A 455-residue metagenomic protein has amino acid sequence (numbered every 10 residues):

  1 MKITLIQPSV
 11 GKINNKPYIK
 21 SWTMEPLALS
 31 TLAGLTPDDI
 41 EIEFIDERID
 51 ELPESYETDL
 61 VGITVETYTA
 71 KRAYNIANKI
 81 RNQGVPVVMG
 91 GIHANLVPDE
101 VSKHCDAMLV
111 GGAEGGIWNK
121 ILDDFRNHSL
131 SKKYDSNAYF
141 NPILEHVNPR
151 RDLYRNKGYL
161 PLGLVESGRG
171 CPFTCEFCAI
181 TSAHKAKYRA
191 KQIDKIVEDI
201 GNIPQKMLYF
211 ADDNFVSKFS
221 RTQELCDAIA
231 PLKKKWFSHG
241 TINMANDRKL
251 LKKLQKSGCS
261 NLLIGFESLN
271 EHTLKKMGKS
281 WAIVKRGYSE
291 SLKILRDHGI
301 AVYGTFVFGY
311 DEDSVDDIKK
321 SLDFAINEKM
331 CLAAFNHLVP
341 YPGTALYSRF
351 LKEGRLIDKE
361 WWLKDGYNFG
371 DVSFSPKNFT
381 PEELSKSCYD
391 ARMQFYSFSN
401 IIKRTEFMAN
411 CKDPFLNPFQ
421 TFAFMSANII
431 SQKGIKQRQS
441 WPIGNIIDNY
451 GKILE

Functional and structural regions predicted by a protein language model:
M1-P204: Acidic, low-complexity intrinsically disordered segments
K2-L5, E41-F44, H104, D124 (+3 more regions): Radical SAM enzyme core and accessory elements
P8-N14, E100, S220, H272-G278 (+3 more regions): Flexible glycine/acidic-rich beta-alpha junction loops that bind and position SAM and/or redox cofactors in anaerobic
L29, A73, W118, I193-I196 (+5 more regions): Aromatic/hydrophobic pocket-lining residues that form the small-molecule binding cavity in soluble enzyme cores
L35-E43, S291-V302, E328, Q394: A structural motif corresponding to the C-terminal end of an alpha-helix and its immediate exit/capping segment
F44-D46, M89, S238, G304 (+1 more regions): A structural preference for short, hydrophobic beta-strand core positions in alpha/beta folds
P98-K103, L250, E312-N327: Catalytic cores of alpha/beta
V147-Y303, Y310, D323: Radical SAM [4Fe-4S] cluster-binding motif and immediate context
